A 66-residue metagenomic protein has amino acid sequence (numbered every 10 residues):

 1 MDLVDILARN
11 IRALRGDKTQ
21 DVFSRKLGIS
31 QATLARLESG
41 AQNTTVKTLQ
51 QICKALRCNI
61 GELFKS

Functional and structural regions predicted by a protein language model:
M1-G16: A short, Lys/Arg-rich alpha-helix, primarily the initiator
A13, R36-S39: Surface-exposed charged/polar residues within alpha-helices that form helix-capping/stabilizing sites and interaction
D17-R36: Short alpha-helical DNA-recognition segment
D17-T19, T44-K47: Residue-level signal for the short linker/turn that defines the boundary of a DNA-recognition helix
G28, S39-G40, R57: Central "turn" residue of the DNA-binding helix-turn-helix
A32, Q42, G61: Key DNA-contact positions within bacterial/archaeal DNA-binding proteins
K47-E62: DNA major-groove recognition helix of helix-turn-helix/homeodomain DNA-binding modules
F64-S66: Short amphipathic recognition helices of helix-turn-helix/homeodomain-type DNA-binding modules
